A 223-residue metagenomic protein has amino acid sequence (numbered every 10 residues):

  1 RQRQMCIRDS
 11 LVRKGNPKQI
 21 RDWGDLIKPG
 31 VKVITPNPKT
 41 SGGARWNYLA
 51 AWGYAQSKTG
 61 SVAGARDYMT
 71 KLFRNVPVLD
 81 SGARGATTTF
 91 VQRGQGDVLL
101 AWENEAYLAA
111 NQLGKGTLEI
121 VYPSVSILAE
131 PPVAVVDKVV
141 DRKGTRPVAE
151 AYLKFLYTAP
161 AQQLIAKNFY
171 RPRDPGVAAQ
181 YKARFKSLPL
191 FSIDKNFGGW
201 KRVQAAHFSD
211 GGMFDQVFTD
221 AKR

Functional and structural regions predicted by a protein language model:
Q2-I7: Short, small-residue-biased leader/transition segments that mark boundaries at the very start of proteins
R8-S10, V31, A129-V133: Small-molecule pocket liners
S10, G15-K18, P38-G43, N104-L108 (+3 more regions): Solvent-exposed loop/turn segments at secondary-structure junctions within structured extracellular/periplasmic domains
G15-D22, T40, G53-S61, V139-P147: Short helix-loop capping/hinge motifs at secondary-structure junctions, enriched in acidic/polar residues
G24, L49, G53, T70 (+3 more regions): Solvent-exposed, polar/charged alpha-helical surfaces in well-ordered, non-transmembrane soluble domains, broadly
D25-Q56: Short loop->beta-strand "edge-of-pocket" segments that line small-molecule binding or catalytic clefts across diverse
S57-S124: Ligand-binding pocket segment of bilobal, Venus flytrap-like solute-binding proteins
V140-R223: Extracellular/periplasmic juxtamembrane helices and adjacent flexible linkers that interface with membrane partners
